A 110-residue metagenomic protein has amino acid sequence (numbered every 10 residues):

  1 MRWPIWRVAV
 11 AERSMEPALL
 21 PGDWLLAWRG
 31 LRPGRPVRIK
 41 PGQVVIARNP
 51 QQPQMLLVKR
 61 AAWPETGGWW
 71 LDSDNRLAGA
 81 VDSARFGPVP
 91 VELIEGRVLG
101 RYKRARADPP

Functional and structural regions predicted by a protein language model:
M1-P110: Extended hydrophobic leader/signal-anchor segments used for secretion and membrane insertion
